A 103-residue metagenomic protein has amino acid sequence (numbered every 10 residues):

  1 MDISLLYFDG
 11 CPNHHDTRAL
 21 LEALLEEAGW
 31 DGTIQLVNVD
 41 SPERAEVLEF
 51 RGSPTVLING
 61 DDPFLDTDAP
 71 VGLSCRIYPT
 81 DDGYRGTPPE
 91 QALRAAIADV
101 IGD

Functional and structural regions predicted by a protein language model:
M1-A23, E27: Local sequence-structure signature of Cys/Sec-based thiol-disulfide redox active-site neighborhoods
D2, G102-D103: Proteins that catalyze or organize thiol-disulfide redox chemistry and the adjacent proteostasis machinery handling
Y7, D40, A95-A98: Basic nucleic-acid-binding interfaces
D31-E43: Thiol-based oxidoreductase modules, predominantly thioredoxin-like and allied folds used for disulfide exchange
E43-E49: Acidic pyrophosphate-coordinating catalytic loop
F50-I58, L73-S74: Structural micro-motif
D61-I101: Non-catalytic, surface beta->alpha helical segment in thiol-disulfide oxidoreductase systems
